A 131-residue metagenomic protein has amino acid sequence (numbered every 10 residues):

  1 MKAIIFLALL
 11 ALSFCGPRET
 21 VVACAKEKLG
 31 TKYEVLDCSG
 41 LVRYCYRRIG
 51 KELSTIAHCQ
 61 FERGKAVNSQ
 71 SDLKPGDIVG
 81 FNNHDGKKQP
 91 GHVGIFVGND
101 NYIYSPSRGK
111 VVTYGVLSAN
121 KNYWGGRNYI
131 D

Functional and structural regions predicted by a protein language model:
M1, R18-E19, G64, T113: Low-complexity, intrinsically disordered short peptide segments enriched in small/polar/basic residues
A3-L12: Sec-dependent N-terminal signal peptides
A11-T20: Bacterial Sec-dependent signal peptides at the C-terminal "C-region" and cleavage site
T20-P75, H84-D85, W124, Y129: Catalytic cysteine-centered active-site loop
K26-L36, S54, H58, N82-W124: Glycine-rich catalytic cores of cysteine/serine-nucleophile enzymes that process amide/ester linkages in cell-envelope
S107, N128-D131: P-loop/Walker A phosphate-binding loop and immediately adjacent motor/lid segment at beta-alpha junctions
